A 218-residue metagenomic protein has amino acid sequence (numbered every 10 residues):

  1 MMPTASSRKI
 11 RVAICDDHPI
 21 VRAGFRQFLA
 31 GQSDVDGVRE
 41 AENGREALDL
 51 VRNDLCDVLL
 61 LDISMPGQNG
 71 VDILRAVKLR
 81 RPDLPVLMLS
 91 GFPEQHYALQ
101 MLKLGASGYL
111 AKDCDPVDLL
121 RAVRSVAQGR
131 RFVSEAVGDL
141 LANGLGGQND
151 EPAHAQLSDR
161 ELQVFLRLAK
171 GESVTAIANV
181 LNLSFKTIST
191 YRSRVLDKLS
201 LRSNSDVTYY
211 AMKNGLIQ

Functional and structural regions predicted by a protein language model:
V21, P66: The feature encodes the CheY-like receiver
E40-V58: Acidic, metal-coordinating helix/loop segments flanking the phosphotransfer/catalytic sites of two-component signaling
N43-E46, G67-D72, P93: Acidic catalytic/metal-coordinating carboxylates
D49, V71-D83: Short amphipathic alpha-helix used as the core "switch/output" element in two-component signaling
D62, S90: Active-site residues of response regulator receiver
H96-K103, S107-Q163, L216-I217: Short, flexible helix-to-coil linker/hinge segments that flank and couple to helix-turn-helix
D150-K186: Helix-turn-helix DNA-binding segment
S173-D206: Recognition helix of helix-turn-helix DNA-binding domains
